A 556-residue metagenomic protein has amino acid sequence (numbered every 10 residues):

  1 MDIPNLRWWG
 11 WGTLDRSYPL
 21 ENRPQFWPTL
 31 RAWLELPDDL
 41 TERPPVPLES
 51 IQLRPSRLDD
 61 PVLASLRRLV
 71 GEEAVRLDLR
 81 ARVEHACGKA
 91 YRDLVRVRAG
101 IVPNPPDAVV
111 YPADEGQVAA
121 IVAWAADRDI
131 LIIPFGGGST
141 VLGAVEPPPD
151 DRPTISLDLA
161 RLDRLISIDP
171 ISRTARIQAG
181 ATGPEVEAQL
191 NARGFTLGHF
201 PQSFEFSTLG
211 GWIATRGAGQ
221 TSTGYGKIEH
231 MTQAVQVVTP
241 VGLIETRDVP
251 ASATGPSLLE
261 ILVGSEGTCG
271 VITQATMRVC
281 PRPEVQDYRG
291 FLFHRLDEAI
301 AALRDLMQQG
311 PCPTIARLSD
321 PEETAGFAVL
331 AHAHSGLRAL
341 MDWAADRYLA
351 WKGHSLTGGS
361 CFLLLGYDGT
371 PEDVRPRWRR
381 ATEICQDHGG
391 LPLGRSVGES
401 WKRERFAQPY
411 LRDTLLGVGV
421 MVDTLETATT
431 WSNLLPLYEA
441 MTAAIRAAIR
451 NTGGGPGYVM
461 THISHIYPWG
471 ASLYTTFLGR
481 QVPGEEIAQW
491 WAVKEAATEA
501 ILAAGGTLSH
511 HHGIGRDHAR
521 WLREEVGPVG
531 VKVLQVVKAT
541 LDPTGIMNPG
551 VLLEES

Functional and structural regions predicted by a protein language model:
M1-A123, V141-R173, A325-L330, E399-D423 (+3 more regions): N-terminal flexible segment immediately upstream of the FAD-binding catalytic core in FAD-dependent oxidoreductases
P19-F26, L30-L40, V75-R96, I300-A496 (+2 more regions): C-terminal substrate-recognition/cap domain of FAD-linked oxidoreductases
E72, L502-I514, A539, P543-M547: Alpha-helix capping/hinge segments and adjacent helical runs
A125, G267, D542: Conserved, mostly hydrophobic/aromatic
D163-P321, L330-A331: FAD-binding subdomain of flavoenzyme oxidoreductases
G515-S556: Activity-critical C-terminal alpha-helical subdomain
